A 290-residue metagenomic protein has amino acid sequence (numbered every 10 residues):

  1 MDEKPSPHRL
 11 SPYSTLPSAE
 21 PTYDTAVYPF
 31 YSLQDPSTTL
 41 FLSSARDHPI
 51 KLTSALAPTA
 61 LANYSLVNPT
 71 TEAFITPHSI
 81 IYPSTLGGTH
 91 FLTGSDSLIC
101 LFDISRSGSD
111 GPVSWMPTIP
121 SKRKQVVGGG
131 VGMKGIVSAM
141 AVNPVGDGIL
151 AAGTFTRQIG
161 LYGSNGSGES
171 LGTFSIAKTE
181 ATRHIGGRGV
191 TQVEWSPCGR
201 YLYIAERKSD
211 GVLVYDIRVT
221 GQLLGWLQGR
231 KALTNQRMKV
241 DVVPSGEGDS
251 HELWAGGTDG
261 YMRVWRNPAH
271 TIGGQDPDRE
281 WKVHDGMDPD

Functional and structural regions predicted by a protein language model:
M1-D2, I50-S54, I99-D103, I159-G163 (+2 more regions): WD40-repeat beta-propellers
M1-S43, L52: General structural concept
D2-E20, A57-P83, C100-N143, G160-E194 (+2 more regions): Inter-blade linker and blade-boundary elements of WD-repeat/beta-propeller domains
V27-T38, I80-G88, A141-D147, E194-R200 (+1 more regions): Loop/turn segments within WD40 beta-propeller blades
T39, H48-I50, T89, S97 (+7 more regions): Repetitive beta-architecture junctions, highlighting loop-to-beta-strand starts across blade-like repeats
S44-R46, G94-D96, G153-T156, A205-K208 (+1 more regions): Conserved strand-to-loop turn within each blade of WD40 beta-propeller repeats
C198, A205-V214, K231-T271: Loop/turn-rich, solvent-exposed surfaces of beta-rich toroidal or solenoidal domains
